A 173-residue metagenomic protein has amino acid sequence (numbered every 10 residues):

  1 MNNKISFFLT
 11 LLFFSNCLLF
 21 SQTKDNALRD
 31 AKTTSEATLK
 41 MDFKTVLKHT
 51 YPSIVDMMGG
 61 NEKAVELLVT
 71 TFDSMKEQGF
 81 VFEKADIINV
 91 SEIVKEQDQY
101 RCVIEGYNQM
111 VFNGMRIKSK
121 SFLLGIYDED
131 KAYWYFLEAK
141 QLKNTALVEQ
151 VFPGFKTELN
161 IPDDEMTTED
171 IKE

Functional and structural regions predicted by a protein language model:
M1-N26: Bacterial Sec-dependent N-terminal signal peptides
T10, S35, S53: Generic anion/oxyanion-binding catalytic loop in active/binding sites
L19-E36, K40: Short, low-complexity N-terminal intrinsically disordered segments enriched in polar/charged residues
L28-R29, K44-Q97, R101: Short solvent-exposed beta->alpha transition segments
L39, F43, N61, N144-L147 (+1 more regions): Hydrophilic extracytoplasmic domains
I93-E173: Exposed beta-sheet edge and beta->alpha loop/turn motif
